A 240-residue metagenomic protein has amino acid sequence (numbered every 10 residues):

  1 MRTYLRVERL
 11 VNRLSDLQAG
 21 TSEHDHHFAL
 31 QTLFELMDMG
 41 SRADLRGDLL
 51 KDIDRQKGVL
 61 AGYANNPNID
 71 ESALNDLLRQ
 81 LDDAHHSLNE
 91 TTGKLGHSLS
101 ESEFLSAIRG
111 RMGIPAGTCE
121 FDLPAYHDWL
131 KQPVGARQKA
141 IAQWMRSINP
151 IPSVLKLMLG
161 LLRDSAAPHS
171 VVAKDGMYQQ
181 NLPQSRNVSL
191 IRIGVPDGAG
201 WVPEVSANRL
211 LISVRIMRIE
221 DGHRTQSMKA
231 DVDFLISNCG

Functional and structural regions predicted by a protein language model:
M1-K51: N-terminal ordered "arm"
L5-E8, N12, F34-D38, D54 (+6 more regions): Generic structural signal for well-ordered, non-transmembrane alpha-helical segments in soluble/cytosolic regions
E23-H26, E71, I141: Conserved phosphate/pyrophosphate-binding and hydrolysis machinery centered on Walker-type P-loop NTPases, extending
S41-F104: Hydrophobic/aromatic-rich structural module bridging two neighboring secondary-structure elements via a short loop
A84-S189: Charged, well-structured binding/catalytic surfaces in domain cores that contact anionic ligands
N187-G240: Extended, charged low-complexity segments that frequently continue into or abut oligomerization scaffolds
